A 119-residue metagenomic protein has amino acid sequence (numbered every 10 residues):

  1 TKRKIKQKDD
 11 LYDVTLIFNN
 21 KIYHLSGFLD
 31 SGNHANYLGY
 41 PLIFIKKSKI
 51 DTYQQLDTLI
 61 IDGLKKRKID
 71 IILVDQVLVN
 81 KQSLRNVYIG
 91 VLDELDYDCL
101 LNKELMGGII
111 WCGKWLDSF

Functional and structural regions predicted by a protein language model:
T1-F119: Pepsin/retropepsin-fold aspartyl endopeptidases
